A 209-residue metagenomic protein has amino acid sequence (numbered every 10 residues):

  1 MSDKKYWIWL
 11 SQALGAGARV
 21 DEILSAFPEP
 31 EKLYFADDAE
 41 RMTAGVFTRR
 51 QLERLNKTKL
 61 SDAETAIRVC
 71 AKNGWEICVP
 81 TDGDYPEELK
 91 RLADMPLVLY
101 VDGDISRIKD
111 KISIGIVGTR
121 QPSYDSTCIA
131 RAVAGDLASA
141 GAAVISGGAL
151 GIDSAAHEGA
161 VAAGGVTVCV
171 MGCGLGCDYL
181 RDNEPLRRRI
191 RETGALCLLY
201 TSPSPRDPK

Functional and structural regions predicted by a protein language model:
M1-D3, V79-S202, R206: Glycine-biased, small-residue-rich flexible motifs in mid-sequence functional cores and linkers
M1-G135: Short, positively charged patches
